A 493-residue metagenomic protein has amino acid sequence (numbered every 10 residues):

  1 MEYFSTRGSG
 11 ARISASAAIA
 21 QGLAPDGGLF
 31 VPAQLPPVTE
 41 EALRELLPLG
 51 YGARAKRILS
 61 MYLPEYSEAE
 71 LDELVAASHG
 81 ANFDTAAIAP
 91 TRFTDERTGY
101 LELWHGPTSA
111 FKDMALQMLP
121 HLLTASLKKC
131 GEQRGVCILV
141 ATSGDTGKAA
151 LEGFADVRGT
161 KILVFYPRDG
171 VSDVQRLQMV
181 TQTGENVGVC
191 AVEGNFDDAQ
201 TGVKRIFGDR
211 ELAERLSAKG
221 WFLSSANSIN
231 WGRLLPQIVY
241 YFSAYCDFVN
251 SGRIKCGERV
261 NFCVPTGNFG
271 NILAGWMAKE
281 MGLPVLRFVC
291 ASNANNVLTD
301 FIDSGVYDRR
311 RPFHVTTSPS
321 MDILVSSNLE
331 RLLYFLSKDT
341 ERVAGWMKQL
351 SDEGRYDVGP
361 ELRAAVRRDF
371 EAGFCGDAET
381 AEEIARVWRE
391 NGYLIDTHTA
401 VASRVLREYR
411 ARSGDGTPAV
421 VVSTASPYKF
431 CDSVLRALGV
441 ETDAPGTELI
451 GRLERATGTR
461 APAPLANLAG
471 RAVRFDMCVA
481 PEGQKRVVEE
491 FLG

Functional and structural regions predicted by a protein language model:
M1-G493: PLP-dependent amino-acid enzyme catalytic core
